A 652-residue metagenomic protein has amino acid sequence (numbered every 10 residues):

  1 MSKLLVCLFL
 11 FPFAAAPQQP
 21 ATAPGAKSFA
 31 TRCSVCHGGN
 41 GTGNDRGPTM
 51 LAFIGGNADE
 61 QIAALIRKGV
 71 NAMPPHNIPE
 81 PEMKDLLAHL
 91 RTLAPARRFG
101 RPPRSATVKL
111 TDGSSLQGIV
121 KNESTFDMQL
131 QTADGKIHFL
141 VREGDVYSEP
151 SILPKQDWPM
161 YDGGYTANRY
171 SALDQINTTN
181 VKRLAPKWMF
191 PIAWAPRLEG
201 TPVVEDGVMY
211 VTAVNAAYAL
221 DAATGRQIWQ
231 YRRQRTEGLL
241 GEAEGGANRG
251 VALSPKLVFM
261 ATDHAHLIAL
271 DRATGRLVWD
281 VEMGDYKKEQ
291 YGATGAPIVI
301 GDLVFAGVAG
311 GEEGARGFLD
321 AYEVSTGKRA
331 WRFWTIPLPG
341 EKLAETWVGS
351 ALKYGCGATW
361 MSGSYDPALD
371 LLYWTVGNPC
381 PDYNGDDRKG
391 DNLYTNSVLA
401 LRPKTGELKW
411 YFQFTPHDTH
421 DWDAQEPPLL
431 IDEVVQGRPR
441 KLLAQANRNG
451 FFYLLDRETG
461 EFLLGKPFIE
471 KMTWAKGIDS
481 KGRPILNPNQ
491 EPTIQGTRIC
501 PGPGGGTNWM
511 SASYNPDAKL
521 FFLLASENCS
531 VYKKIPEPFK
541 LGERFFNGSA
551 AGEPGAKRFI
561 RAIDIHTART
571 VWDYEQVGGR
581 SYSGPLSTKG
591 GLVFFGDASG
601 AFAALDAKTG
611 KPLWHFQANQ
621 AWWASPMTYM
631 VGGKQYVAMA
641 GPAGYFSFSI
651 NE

Functional and structural regions predicted by a protein language model:
P12-S28, P95-R104, K109-Q117, F139-P150: Electrostatic cytochrome c docking/interface patches
T22-K27, G38-P75, A106-N122, D127-A133 (+1 more regions): Gly/Gly-Pro-rich "capping" loops immediately C-terminal to redox-active cysteine motifs in periplasmic/lumenal
C36-T42, I54-G55, R67-K68, N77-I78 (+3 more regions): Detector for the c-type heme attachment site
N77-R104, T125-F126, D134-H138, A261: C-terminal capping alpha-helices of c-type cytochrome domains
S151-P186, T335-K342, R483-P488, S549-A550 (+1 more regions): Blade/loop signatures of beta-propeller domains
F190-T201, Q230-A252, L277-A296, E313 (+10 more regions): Extracytoplasmic beta-rich repeat domains
L270, G317-K328, D391-E407, L455-G460 (+1 more regions): Beta-propeller blade signature
A624-E652: Blade-level signature of beta-propeller repeat domains, shared across WD40, Kelch, NHL, RCC1 and BNR/Asp-box propellers
